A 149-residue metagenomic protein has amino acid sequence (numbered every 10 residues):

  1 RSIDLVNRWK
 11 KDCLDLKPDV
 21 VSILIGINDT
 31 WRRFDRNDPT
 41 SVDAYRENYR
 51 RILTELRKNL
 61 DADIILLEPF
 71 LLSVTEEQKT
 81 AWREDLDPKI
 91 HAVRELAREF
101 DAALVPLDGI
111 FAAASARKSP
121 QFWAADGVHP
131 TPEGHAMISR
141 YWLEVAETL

Functional and structural regions predicted by a protein language model:
D4-L149: Alpha-helical cap/lid subdomain in secreted, periplasmic, or secretory-pathway luminal O-acyl-processing enzymes
